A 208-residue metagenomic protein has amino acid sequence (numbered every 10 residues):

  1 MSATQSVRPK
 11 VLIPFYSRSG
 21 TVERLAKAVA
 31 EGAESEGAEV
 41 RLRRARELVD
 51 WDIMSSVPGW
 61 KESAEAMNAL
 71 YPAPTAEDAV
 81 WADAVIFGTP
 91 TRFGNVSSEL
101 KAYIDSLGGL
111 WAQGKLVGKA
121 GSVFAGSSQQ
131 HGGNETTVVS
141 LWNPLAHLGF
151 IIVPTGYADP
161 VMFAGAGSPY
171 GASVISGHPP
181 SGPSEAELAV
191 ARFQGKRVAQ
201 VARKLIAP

Functional and structural regions predicted by a protein language model:
M1-K115, G167, I175-P208: N-terminal beta1-alpha1-beta2 submodule of the flavodoxin-like/Rossmannoid cofactor-binding fold
V117-G165: Short, glycine-/small-residue-rich phosphate/pyrophosphate-handling segment
